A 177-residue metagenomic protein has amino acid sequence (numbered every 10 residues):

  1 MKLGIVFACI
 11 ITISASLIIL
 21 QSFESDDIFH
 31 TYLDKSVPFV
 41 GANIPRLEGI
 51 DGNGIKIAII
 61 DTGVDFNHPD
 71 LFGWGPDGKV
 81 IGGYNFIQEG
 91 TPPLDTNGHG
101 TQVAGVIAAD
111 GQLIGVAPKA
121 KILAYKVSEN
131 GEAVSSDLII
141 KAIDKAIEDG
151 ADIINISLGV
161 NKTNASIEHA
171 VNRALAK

Functional and structural regions predicted by a protein language model:
M1-C9: N-terminal Sec-pathway targeting helices
L3-G4, L17-K56, P69-D70: Protease zymogen maturation seam
A8-S16: Hydrophobic membrane-insertion alpha-helices, especially the h-region of bacterial N-terminal signal peptides
Y32, G159-K177: Substrate-binding/specificity loop regions of serine endopeptidase catalytic domains, predominantly subtilases
G41-I44, L138-K145, S166: Well-ordered alpha-helical segments embedded in enzymatic catalytic cores
I44-I60, V64-G82, E89-S136, D152 (+1 more regions): Subtilisin-like serine protease catalytic core
A108-Q112, D144-D152, N172-A176: Sec-exported extracytoplasmic/periplasmic mature domains
I143-A165: Short acidic, glycine-rich surface-loop motifs adjacent to enzyme active sites
